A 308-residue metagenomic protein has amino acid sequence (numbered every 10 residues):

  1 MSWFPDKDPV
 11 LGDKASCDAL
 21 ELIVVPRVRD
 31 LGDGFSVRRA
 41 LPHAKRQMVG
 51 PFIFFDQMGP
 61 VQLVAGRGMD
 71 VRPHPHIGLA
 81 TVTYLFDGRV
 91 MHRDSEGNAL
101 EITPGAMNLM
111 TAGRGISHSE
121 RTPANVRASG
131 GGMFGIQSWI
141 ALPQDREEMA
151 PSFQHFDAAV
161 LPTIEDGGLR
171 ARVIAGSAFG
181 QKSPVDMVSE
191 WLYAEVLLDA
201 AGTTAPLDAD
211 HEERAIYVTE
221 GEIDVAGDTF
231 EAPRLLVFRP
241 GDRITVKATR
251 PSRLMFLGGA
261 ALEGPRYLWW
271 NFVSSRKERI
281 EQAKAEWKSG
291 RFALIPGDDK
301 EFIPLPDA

Functional and structural regions predicted by a protein language model:
M1-A308: Jelly-roll (double-stranded beta-helix
